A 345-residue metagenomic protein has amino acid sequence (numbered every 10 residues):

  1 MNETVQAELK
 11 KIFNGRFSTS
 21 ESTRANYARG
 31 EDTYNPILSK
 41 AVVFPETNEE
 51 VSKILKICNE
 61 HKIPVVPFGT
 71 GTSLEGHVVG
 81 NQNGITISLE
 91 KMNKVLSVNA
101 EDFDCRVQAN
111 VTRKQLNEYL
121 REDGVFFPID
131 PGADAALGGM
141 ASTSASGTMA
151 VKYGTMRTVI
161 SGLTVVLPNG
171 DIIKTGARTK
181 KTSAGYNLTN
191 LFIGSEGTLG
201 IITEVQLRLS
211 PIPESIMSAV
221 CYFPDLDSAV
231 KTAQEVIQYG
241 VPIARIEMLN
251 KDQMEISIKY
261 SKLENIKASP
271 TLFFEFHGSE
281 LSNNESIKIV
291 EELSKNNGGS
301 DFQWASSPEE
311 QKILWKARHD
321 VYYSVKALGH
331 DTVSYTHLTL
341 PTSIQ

Functional and structural regions predicted by a protein language model:
M1-K56, T72-F103, K251-S261, S307-V333: N-terminal flexible segment immediately upstream of the FAD-binding catalytic core in FAD-dependent oxidoreductases
R16-E21, D130-G132, G176, V230-S257 (+2 more regions): Flexible, glycine/charged-enriched surface loops at secondary-structure junctions
E50-K53, S228-K231, E280-I287: Short, conserved charged micro-motifs
K94-E247: FAD-binding subdomain of flavoenzyme oxidoreductases
C221-D225, F274-G278, L338: Short beta-strand-to-loop capping motifs
E247-E275: Glycine-/charge-enriched secondary-structure boundary and capping motifs
K267-S294: A conserved active-site cap/scaffold subdomain adjacent to cofactor or substrate pockets
T336-S343: Conserved small/polar residues in nucleotide/adenosyl-binding loops
